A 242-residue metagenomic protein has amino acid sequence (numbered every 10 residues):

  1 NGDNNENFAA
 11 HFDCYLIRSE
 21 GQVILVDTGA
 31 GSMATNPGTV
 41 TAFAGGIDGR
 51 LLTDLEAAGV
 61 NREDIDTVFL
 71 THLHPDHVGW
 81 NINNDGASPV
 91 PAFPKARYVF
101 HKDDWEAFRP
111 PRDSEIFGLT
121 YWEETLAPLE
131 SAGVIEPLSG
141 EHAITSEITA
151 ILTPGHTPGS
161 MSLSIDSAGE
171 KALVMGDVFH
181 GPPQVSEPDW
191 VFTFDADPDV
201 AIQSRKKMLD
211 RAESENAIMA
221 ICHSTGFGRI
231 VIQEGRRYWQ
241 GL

Functional and structural regions predicted by a protein language model:
N1-A57, S162-D177: Conserved beta-strand hairpin/beta-sheet module of binuclear metal-dependent hydrolase folds, prominently
N4-F8, I151-H156: Short Gly/Pro-enriched turn/cap motifs at secondary-structure boundaries
I24-V26, F69, Y98, A172-V174 (+1 more regions): Residue-level marker for buried hydrophobic side chains located in beta-strands that build the well-ordered beta-sheet
T28-G31, L73, D103-D104, G155-T157 (+2 more regions): Active-site metal-binding loops of divalent metal-dependent hydrolases
A42-T53, G169-L242: Cap/insert and terminal regions of metallo-dependent hydrolase folds
G46-V60, D64, A92-L152, V200-N216: Metallo-beta-lactamase
I65-D76: Metallo-beta-lactamase
V78-S88: Metal-dependent catalytic neighborhoods of phosphoester/phosphodiester hydrolases
